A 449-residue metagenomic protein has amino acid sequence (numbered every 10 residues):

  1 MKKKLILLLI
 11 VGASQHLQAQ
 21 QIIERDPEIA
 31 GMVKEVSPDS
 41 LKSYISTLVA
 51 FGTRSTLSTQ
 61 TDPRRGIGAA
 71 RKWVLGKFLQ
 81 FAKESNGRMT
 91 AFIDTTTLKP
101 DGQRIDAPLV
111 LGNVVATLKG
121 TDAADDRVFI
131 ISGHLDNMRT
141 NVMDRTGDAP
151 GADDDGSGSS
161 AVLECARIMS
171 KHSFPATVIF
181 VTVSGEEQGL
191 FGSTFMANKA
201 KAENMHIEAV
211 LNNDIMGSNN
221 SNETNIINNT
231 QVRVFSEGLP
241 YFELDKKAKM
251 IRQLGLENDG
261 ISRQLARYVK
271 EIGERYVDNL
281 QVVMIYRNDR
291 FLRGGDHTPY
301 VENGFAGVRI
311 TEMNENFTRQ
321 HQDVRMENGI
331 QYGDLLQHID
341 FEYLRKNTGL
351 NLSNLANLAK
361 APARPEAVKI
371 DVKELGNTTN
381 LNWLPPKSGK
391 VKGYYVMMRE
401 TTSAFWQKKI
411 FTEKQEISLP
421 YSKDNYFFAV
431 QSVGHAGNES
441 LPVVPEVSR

Functional and structural regions predicted by a protein language model:
Q21-G66, R319, M326-D334: N-terminal capping segment at the start of a domain
S40-K119: A non-catalytic alpha/beta surface segment that caps or lines the substrate-entry region of metallo-dependent hydrolase
V49, M216-E237, V283-P362: Active-site-adjacent mobile loop/cap segments within catalytic or ligand-binding domains
A116, I131-N137, N141-L190, N351: Alpha-helical metal-binding/catalytic segments enriched in His/Glu/Asp
V183-G295: Metal-dependent peptidase/peptidase-like ectodomains
N377-K390: Conserved aromatic anchor
Q407-K414: Short beta-strand segments within Ig-like beta-sandwich modules, predominantly Fibronectin type-III
S418-S440: Beta-strand-rich modules
